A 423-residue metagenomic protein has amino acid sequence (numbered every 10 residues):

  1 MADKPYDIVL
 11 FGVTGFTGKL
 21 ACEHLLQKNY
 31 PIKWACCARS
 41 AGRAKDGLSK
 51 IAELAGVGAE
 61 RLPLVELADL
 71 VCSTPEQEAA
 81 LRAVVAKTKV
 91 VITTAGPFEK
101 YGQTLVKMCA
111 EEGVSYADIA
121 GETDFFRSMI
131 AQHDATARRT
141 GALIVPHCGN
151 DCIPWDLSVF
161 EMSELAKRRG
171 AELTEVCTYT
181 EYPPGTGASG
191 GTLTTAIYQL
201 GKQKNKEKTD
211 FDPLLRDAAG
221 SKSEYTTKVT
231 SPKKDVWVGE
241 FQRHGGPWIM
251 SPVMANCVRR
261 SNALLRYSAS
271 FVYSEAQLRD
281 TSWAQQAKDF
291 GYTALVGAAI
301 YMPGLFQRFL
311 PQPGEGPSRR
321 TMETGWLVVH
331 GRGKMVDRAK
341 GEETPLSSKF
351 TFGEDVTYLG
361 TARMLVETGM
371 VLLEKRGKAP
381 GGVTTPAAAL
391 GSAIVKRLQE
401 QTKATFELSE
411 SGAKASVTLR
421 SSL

Functional and structural regions predicted by a protein language model:
D7, K89-V90, S115: Structural motif
I8-Q27: N-terminal Rossmann NAD(P)H-binding glycine-rich loop of SDR-like oxidoreductase domains
G18, G141, E164-L423: C-terminal catalytic/substrate-binding lobe primarily of soluble NAD(P)-dependent oxidoreductases
Y30-R43: Conserved glycine-rich Rossmann-like NAD(P)H-binding loop of the short-chain dehydrogenase/reductase
G47-G58: Short, conserved SAM-binding/catalytic segment of Class I S-adenosyl-L-methionine-dependent methyltransferases
E66-T88, T94-P97: Conserved Rossmann-fold cofactor-binding substructure of NAD(P)-dependent oxidoreductases
P97, M108-F126: ADP-ribose/adenylate-binding Rossmann-like module
A120-A142: Rossmann-fold NAD(P)-binding glycine/threonine-rich loop
